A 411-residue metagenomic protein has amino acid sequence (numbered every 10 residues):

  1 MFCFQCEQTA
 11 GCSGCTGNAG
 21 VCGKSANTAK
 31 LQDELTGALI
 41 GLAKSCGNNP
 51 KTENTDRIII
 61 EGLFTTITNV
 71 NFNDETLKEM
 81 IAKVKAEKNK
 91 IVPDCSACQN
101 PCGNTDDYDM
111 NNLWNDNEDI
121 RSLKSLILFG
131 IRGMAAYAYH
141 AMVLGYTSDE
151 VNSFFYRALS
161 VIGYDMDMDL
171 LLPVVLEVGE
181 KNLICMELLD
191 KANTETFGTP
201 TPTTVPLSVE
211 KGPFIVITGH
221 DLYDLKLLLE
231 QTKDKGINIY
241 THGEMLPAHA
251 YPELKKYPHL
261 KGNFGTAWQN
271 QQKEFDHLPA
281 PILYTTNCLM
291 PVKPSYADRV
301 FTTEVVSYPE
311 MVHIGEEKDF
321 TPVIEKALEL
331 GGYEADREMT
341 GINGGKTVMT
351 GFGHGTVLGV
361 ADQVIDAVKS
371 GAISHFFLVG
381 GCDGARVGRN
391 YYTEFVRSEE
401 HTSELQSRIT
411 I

Functional and structural regions predicted by a protein language model:
M1-E253, D276, I365-V368, C382-R386 (+1 more regions): Catalytic cofactor-binding cores of redox enzymes
D190-T204, D224-L225, E316-R337, F352-I373 (+1 more regions): Structured alpha-helical segments in the cores of large, soluble enzyme domains
F197, I217, I239-G243, L283-T286 (+4 more regions): General beta-strand structural signal in soluble alpha/beta enzymes
E230-K235, K256-P258, D298-F301, Y391-R397: Short, solvent-exposed amphipathic alpha-helical segments in soluble enzyme and RNA/protein-processing domains
L254-K273, T302-V306, R397, R408: Acidic, Ser/Thr-rich peripheral helices and adjacent loops at domain boundaries
H259-K293, S403: Phosphate/diphosphate-binding loops
T286-G359: Active-site cores of enzymes that catalyze phosphoryl transfer or operate on phosphate-rich substrates
E400-I411: Single conserved hydrophobic/aromatic residue that forms the stacking wall/gate of nucleotide- or nucleobase-binding
